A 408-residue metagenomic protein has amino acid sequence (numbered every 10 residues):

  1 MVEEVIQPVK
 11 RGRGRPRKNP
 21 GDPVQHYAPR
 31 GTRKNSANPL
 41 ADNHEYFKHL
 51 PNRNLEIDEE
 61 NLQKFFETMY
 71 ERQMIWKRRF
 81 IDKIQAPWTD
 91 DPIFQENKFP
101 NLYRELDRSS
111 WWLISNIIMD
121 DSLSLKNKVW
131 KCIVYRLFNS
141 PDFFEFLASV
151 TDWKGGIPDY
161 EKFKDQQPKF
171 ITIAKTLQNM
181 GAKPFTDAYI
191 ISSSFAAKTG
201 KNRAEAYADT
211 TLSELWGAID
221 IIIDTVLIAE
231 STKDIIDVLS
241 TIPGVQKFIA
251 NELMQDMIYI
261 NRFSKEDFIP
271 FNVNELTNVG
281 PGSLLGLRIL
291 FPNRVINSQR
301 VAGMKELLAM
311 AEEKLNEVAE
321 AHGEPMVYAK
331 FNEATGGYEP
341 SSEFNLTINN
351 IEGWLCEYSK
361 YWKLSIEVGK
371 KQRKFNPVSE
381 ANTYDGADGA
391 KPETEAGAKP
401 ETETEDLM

Functional and structural regions predicted by a protein language model:
V2, I6, G14, W153-G155 (+2 more regions): Compositionally biased, low-complexity segments enriched in small residues
V2-R33: Arg/Lys-rich, glycine/proline-spaced intrinsically disordered segments in nuclear chromatin/transcription regulators
Y27-W111, S213-D234, N251, Q255-G397 (+1 more regions): C-terminal accessory module of base-excision DNA glycosylases/AP lyases that mediates lesion recognition and DNA
P100-L177, D220-P243: Extended, structured, electrostatic nucleic-acid-contact surfaces
S140, A182, G200: Internal, well-ordered alpha/beta segment that forms a basic, Gly-enriched binding/recognition surface
D165-A197: Contiguous, non-catalytic segments that form substrate-binding/exosite surfaces or channel walls
F185-P243: Helix-hairpin-helix/helix-loop-helix acidic hairpins
